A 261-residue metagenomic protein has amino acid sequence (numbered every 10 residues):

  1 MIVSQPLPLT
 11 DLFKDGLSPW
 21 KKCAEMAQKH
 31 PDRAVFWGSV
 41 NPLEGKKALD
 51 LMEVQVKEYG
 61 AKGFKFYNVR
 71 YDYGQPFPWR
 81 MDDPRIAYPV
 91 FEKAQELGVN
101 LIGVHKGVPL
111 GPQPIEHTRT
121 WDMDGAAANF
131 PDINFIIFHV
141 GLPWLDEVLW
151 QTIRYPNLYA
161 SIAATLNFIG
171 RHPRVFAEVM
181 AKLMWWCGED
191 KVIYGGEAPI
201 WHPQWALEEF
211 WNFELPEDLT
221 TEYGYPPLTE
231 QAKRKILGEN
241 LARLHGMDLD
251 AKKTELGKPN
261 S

Functional and structural regions predicted by a protein language model:
M1, V54, W186-K191, W201-S261: Mid-to-C-terminal alpha-helical segments outside catalytic/metal-binding sites
V3, P8-L110, P114-H117: Active-site gating/metal-coordination segments in enzymes
P19-C23, L51, I86, V90 (+4 more regions): Alpha-helical packing segments of well-folded alpha/beta enzyme cores
W20, G45-A48, W144-V148, P203: Short, well-ordered alpha-helical microsegments
C23, A126, V148-Q151, A206 (+1 more regions): Hydrophobic packing residues within well-ordered alpha-helices of enzyme cores
A27, F36, Q55, F64 (+7 more regions): Conserved, mostly hydrophobic/aromatic
G60-Y67, P156, A198-L215: Conserved long hydrophobic alpha-helices within structured protein cores
K62-G63, P76-Y194, L219-P227, K253-N260: Catalytic pocket-lining loop regions of alpha/beta-barrel enzymes, especially the amidohydrolase/enolase/GH5 lineages
